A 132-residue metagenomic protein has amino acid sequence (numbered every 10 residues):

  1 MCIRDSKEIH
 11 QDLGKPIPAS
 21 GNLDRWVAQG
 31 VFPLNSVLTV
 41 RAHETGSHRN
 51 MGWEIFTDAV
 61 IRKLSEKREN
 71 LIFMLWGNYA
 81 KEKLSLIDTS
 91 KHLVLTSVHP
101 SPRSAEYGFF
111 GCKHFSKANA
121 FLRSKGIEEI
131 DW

Functional and structural regions predicted by a protein language model:
M1-I3: Conserved small/polar residues in nucleotide/adenosyl-binding loops
D5-K15, L38-E69, Y79-W132: C-terminal capping/extension of enzyme domains
A19-V27, S85-D88: Short amphipathic alpha-helices and their capping/turn segments at secondary-structure boundaries
V27-A28, E69: Short, well-ordered loop/turn elements at secondary-structure boundaries
Q29-G30, H92: Short glycine-/polar-rich loops that comprise or flank the Walker A/P-loop and associated switch/sensor motifs
